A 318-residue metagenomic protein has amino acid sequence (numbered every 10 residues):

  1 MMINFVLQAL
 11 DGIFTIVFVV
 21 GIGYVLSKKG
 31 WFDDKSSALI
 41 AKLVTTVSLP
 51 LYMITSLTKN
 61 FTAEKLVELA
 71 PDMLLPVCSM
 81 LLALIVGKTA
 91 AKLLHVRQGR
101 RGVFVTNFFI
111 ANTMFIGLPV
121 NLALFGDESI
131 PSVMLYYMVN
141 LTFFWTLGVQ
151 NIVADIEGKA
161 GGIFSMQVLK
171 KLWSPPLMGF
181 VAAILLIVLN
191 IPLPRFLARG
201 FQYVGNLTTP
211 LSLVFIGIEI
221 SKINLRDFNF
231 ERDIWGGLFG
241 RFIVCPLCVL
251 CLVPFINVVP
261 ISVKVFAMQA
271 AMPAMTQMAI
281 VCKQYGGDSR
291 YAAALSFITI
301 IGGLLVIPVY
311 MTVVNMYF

Functional and structural regions predicted by a protein language model:
M1-F318: Alpha-helical transmembrane segments of multi-pass small-molecule/ion transporters
